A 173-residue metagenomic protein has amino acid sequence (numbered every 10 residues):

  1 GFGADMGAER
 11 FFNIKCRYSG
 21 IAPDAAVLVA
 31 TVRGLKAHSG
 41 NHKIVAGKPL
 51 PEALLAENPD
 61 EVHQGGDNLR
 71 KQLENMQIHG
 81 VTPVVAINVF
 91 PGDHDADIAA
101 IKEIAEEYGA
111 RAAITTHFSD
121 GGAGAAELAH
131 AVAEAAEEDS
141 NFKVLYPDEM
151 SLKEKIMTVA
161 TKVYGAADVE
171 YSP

Functional and structural regions predicted by a protein language model:
G1-G7: Switch II (G3) loop of P-loop NTPases
A4, G34-L35, S119-G122: Short gly/pro/ser/thr-enriched loop/turn and capping motifs at secondary-structure boundaries
G7-A8, H38: Short glycine-/acidic-enriched loop or helix-start segments at secondary-structure transitions that form or flank
R10-G34: Inter-motif core of Ras-like GTPase G domains
C16-G20, G34-A105: Conserved C-terminal guanine-recognition region of P-loop GTPase G domains, centered on the G4
V27-A30, E57-E61, T115-F118: Short C-terminal domain-edge/linker segments immediately following a structured domain
Q72, Q77-T82, A86-I87, G92-H94 (+1 more regions): Hard-cation-handling environments
